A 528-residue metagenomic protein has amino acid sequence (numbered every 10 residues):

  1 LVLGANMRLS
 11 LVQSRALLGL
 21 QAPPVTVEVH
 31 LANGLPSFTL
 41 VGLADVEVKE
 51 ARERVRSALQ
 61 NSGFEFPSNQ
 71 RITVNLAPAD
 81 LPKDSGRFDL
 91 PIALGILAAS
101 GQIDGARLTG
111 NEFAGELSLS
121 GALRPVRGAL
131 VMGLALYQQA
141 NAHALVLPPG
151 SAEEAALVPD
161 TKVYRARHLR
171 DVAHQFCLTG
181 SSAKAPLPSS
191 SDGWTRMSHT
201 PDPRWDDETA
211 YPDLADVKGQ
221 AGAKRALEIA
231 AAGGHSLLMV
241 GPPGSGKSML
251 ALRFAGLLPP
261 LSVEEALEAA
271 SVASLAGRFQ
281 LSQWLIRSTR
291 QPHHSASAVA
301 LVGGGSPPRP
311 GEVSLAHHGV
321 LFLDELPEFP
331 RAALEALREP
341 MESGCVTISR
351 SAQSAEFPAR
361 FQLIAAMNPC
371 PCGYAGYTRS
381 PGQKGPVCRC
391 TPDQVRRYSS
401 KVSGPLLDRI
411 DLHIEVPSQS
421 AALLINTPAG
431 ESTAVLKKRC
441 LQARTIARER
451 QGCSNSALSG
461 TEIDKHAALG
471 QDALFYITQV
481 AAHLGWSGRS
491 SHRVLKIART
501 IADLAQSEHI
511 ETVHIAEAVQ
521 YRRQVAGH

Functional and structural regions predicted by a protein language model:
V2-L238, P242-S248, S349, S491 (+1 more regions): Peripheral, non-AAA+ core regions of ATP-driven protein-machinery
V41-R52, P67-S68, N75-D84, P308 (+1 more regions): Basic, amphipathic alpha-helical bundle interface domains used for macromolecular binding and assembly
P67-N69, R107-L108, A140-N141, P159 (+8 more regions): Short loop/turn elements that form and flank the Walker-type P-loop nucleotide-binding site in RecA-like NTPase cores
S120, L323-P330, G373: Catalytic P-loop NTPase motifs of RecA-like helicase/translocase cores
E228, S282-Q283, S288, A296-L321 (+1 more regions): Conserved alpha-helical scaffold flanking the Walker A/P-loop in AAA+ ATPase domains
L238-L281, S343: Walker A/P-loop
H318, D324-L326, A336: Walker B catalytic acidic pair
